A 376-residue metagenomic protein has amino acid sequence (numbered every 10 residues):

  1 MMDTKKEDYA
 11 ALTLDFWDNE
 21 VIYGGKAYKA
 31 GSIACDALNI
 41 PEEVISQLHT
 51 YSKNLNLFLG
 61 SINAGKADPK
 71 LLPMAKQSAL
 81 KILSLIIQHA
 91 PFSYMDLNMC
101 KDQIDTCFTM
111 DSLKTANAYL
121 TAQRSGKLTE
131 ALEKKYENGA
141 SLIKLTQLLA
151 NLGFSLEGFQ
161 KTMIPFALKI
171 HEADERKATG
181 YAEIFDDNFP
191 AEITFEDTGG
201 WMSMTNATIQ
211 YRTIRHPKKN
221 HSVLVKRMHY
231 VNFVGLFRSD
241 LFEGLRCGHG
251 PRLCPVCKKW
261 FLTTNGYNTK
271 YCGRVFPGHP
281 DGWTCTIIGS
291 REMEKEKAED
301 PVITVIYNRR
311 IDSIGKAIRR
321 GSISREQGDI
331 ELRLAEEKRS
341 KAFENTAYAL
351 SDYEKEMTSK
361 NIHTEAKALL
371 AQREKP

Functional and structural regions predicted by a protein language model:
M1-F261, E299-I318, I330-K341, K355-P376: Short helix-coil boundary/hinge micro-motifs
W260, G278, R291: Short loop/turn segments at secondary-structure transitions that flank enzyme active sites
G266-I288: Cysteine-rich micro-motifs
S290-V302: Intrinsic low-complexity, polar/charged intrinsically disordered segments
R319-E326, Y348: Charged, low-complexity interaction regions
E344-S351, P376: Intrinsically disordered, low-complexity terminal tails and linkers in eukaryotic proteins, enriched in charged/polar
